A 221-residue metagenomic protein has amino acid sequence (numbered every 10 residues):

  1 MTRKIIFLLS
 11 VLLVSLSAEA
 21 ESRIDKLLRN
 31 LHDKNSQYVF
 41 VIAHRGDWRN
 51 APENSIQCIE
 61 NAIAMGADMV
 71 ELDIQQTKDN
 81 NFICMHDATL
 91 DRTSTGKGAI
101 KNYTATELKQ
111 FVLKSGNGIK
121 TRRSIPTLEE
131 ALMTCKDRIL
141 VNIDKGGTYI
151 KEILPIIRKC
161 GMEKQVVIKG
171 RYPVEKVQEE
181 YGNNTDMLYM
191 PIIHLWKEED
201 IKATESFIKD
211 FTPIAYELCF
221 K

Functional and structural regions predicted by a protein language model:
M1-I5: Positively charged n-region of N-terminal signal peptides that target proteins for export
S10-E19: Hydrophobic h-region of N-terminal signal peptides that target proteins for export in Gram-negative bacteria
A20-K221: Phosphate-group recognition and catalysis centered on beta-loop-alpha active-site segments
